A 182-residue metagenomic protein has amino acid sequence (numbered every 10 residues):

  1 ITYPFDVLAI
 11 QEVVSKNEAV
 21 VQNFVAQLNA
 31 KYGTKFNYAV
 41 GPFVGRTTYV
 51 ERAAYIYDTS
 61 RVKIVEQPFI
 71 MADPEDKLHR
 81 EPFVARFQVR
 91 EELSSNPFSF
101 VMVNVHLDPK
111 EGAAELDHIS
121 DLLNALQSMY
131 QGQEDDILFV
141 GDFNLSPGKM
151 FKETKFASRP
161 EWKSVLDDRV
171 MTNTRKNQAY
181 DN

Functional and structural regions predicted by a protein language model:
I1-N182: Divalent cation-coordinating acidic motifs and surrounding scaffolds that mediate Ca2+/Mg2+/Mn2+/Zn2+-dependent binding
